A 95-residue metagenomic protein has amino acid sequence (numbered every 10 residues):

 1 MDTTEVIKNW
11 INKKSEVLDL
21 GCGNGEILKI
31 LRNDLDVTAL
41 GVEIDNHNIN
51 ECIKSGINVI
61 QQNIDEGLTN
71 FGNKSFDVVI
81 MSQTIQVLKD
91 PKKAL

Functional and structural regions predicted by a protein language model:
M1-K14: Conserved alpha-helix/loop element of class I SAM-dependent methyltransferases that forms part of the SAM/SAH-binding
S15-G23: Conserved class I S-adenosyl-L-methionine
E26, I30-G67: Class I SAM-dependent methyltransferase SAM/SAH-binding core
G67-N73: Short conserved loop adjoining the S-adenosyl-L-methionine
I80: A conserved beta-strand element that flanks and buttresses the S-adenosyl-L-methionine
Q83-T84: Short catalytic micro-motifs in class I SAM-dependent methyltransferases
L88-L95: A short, conserved alpha-helix within the catalytic core of class I
